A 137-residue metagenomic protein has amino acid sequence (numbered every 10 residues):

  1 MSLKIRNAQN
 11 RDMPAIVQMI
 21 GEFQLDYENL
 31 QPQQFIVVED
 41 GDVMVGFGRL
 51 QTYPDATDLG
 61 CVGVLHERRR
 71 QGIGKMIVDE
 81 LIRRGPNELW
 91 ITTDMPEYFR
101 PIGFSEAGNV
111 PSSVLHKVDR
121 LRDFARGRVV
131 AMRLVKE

Functional and structural regions predicted by a protein language model:
M1-Y27, E39, A125-E137: Short amphipathic alpha-helix that is part of the acyltransferase structural core
I20, L89-T92: Short, hydrophobic beta-strand segments that form beta-sheet elements in well-ordered domains
F35-E39, W90: Cytosolic beta-strand hydrophobic patch enriched in CBS
V37, V43-Q51, T57-G63: Conserved beta-strand in the GNAT
V62-R69, M95: A short, internal acetyl-CoA/4′-phosphopantetheine-binding micro-motif in the GNAT/acyltransferase core
R70-R83: Conserved acetyl-CoA-binding loop-helix of GNAT-fold acetyltransferases
T93-R120: Conserved active-site alpha-helix within GNAT-family acetyltransferase domains
